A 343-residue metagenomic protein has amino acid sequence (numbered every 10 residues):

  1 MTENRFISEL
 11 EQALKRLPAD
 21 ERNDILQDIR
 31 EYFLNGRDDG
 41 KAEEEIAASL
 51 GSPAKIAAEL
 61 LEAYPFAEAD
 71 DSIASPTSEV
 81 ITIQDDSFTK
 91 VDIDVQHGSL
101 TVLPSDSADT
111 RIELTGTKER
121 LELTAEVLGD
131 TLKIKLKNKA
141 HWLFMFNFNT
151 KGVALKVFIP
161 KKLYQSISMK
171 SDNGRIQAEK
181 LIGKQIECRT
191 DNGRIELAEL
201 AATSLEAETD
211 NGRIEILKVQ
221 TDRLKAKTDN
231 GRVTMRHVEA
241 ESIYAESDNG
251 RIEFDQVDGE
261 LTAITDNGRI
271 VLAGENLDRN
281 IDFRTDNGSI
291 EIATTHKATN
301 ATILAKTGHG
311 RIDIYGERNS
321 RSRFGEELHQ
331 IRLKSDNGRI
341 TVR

Functional and structural regions predicted by a protein language model:
T2-A19: Amphipathic, heptad-repeat alpha-helical segments
E11-K15, R30, E44-A47: Amphipathic alpha-helical segments within well-ordered protein domains
L26-D38: Amphipathic alpha-helical segments that form the core helices of the histone-fold
D28, D70-K135, A154-K170, R175-R189 (+3 more regions): Short linear S-[DN]-x-LW-Φ motif typified by the pepsin-like aspartic protease active-site region
R37-I73: Short, charged early-sequence alpha-helical segments and their helix-coil boundaries
K137, F148, F158-K162, E179 (+3 more regions): Short, surface-exposed interaction patches in beta-rich subdomains that mediate adhesion/assembly near membranes
W142-N149: Alpha-helical membrane-targeting segments
